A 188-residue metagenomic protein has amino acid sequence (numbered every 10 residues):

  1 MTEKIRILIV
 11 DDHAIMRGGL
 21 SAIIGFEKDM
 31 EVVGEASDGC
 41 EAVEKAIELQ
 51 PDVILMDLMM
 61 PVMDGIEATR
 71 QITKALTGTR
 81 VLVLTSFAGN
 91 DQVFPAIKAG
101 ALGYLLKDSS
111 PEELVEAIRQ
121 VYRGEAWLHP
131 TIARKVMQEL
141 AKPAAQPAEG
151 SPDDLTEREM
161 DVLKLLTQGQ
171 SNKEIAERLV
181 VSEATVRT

Functional and structural regions predicted by a protein language model:
D11, D57, T85: Active-site residues of response regulator receiver
D38-E41, M63-E67: Acidic catalytic/metal-coordinating carboxylates
E44, I66-G78: Short amphipathic alpha-helix used as the core "switch/output" element in two-component signaling
L49-L55: Active-site beta3 strand of CheY-like receiver
M60: Receiver (REC) domain active-site loop signature in two-component systems and cognate sites in sensor histidine kinases
L102: Short, glycine/charged-rich "phosphate-handling" switch motifs in NTP-dependent and phosphotransfer domains
M137-L165, K173-E174: Regulatory hinge/linker segments at domain boundaries that couple sensory/effector modules to output domains
G169-T188: Recognition helix of helix-turn-helix DNA-binding domains
